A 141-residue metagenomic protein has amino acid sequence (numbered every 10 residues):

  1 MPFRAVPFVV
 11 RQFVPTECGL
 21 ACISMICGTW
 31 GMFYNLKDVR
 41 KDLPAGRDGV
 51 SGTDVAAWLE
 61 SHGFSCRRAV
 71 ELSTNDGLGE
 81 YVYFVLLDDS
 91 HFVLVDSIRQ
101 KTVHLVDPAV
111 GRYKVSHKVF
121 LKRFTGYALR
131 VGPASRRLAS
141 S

Functional and structural regions predicted by a protein language model:
M1-F124, P133: Conserved active-site-adjacent core of cysteine acyl-enzyme catalytic domains
P133-S141: Cytosolic-side membrane-insertion boundary helix
